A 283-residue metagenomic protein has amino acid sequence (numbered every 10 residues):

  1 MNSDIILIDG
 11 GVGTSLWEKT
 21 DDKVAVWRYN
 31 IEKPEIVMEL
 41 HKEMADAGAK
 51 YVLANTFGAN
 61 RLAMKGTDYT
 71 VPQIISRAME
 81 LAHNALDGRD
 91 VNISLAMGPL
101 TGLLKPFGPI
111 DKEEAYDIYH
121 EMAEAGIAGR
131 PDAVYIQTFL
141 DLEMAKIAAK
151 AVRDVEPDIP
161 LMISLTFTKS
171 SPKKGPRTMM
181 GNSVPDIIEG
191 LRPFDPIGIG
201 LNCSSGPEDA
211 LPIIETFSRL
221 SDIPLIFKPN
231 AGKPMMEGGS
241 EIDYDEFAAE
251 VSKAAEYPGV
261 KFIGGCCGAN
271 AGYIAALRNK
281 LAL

Functional and structural regions predicted by a protein language model:
M1-L283: Domain-level signal for soluble alpha/beta catalytic cores
